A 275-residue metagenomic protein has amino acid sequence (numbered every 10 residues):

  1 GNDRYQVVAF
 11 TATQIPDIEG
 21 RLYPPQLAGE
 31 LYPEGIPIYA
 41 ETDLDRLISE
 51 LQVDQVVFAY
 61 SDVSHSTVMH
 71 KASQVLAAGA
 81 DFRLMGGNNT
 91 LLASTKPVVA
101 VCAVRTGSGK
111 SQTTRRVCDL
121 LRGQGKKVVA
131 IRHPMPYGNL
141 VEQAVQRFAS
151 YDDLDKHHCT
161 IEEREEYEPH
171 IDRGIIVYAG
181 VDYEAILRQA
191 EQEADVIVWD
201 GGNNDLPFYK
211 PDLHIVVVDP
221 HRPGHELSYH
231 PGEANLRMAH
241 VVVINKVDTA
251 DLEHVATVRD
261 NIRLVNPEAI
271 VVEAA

Functional and structural regions predicted by a protein language model:
G1-D3: Glycine-rich adenosine-cofactor-binding loop
A12-T13, G87, V104, H133 (+1 more regions): Cofactor-binding loop segments of dinucleotide-utilizing enzymes, especially the Rossmann-like FAD- and NAD(P)+-binding
T13-G35, L140-A144: N-terminal beta-loop-helix "entrance" segment that forms/cooperates in small-molecule cofactor or anionic ligand
P25-N88: Phosphate-bearing ligand-interacting subdomains that bind or position ATP/ADP/UDP/GDP/NAD(P) or nucleotide-linked
S49-L51, A100, D119-I244, T249-I270 (+1 more regions): Flexible phosphate-sensing "switch/lid" loops adjacent to ATP/NTP-binding sites across phosphate-transfer
T90-V98: Phosphate-binding P-loop
V99-V117, L121: Glycine-rich phosphate-binding P-loop
